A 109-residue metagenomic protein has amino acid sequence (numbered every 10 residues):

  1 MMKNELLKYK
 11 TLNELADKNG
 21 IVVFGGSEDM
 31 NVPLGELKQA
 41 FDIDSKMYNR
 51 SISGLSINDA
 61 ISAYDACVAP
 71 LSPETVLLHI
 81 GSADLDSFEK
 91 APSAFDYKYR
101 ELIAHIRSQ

Functional and structural regions predicted by a protein language model:
M1-S72: Serine-esterase "nucleophile elbow" of acetyl-processing enzymes
A40-I43, I61-Q109: Alpha-helical cap/lid subdomain in secreted, periplasmic, or secretory-pathway luminal O-acyl-processing enzymes
